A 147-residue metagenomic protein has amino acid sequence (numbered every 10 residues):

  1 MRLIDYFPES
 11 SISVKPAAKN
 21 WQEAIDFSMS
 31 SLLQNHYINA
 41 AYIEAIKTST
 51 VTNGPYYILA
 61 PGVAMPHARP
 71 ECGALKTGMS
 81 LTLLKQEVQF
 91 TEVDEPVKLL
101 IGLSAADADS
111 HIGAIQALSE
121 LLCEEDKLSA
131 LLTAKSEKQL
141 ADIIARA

Functional and structural regions predicted by a protein language model:
M1-A147: Cytosolic covalent-transfer regions centered on His/Cys nucleophiles that carry phosphoryl or persulfide groups
